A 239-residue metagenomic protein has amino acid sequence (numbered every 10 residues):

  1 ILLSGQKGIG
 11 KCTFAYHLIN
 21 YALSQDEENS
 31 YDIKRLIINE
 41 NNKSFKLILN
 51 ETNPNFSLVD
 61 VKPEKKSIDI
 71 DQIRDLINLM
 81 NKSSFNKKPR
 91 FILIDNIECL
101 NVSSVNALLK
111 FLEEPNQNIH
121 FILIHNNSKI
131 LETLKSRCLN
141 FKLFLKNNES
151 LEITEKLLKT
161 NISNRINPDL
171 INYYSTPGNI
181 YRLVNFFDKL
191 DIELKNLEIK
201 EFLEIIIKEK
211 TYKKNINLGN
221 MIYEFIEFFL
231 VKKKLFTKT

Functional and structural regions predicted by a protein language model:
I1-S103: Clamp-loader machinery-focused feature within the broader ASCE/P-loop NTPase space
Q6, V61, K146-N148, F228-F229 (+1 more regions): Generic structural motif
Y21-Q25, F111-E114, F229-K232: Active-site catalytic microenvironments for nucleophilic, acid-base chemistry
D32-L36, I94, N126, F187 (+1 more regions): Residue-level signal for alpha-helical context at structural boundaries
N50-N55, S83-F85, N127-L131, I199-I206: Short amphipathic alpha-helical segments, especially helix-boundary/capping motifs
V61-L190: Non-catalytic interfacial helical region
E155-T239: AAA+ P-loop NTPase domains with strong preference for DNA replication initiators and clamp-loader complexes
